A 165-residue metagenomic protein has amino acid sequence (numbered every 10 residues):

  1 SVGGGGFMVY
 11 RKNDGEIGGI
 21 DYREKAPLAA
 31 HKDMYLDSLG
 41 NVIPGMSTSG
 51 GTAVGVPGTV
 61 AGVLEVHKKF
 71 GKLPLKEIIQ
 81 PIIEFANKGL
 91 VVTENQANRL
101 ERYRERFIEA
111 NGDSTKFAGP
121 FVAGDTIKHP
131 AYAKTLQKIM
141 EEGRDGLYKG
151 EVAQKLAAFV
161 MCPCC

Functional and structural regions predicted by a protein language model:
S1-G143, L147-K149, A153-C165: Noncatalytic scaffold domains of N-terminal-nucleophile
